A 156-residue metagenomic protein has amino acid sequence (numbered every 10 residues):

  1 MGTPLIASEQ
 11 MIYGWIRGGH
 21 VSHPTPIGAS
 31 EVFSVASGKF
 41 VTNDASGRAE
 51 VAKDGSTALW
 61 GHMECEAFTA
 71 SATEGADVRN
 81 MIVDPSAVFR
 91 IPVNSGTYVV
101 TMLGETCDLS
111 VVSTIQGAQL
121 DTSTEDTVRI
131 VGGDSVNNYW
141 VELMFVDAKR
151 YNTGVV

Functional and structural regions predicted by a protein language model:
M1-V156: Surface-exposed, low-hydrophobicity beta-strand/loop segments enriched in small/polar/acidic residues
